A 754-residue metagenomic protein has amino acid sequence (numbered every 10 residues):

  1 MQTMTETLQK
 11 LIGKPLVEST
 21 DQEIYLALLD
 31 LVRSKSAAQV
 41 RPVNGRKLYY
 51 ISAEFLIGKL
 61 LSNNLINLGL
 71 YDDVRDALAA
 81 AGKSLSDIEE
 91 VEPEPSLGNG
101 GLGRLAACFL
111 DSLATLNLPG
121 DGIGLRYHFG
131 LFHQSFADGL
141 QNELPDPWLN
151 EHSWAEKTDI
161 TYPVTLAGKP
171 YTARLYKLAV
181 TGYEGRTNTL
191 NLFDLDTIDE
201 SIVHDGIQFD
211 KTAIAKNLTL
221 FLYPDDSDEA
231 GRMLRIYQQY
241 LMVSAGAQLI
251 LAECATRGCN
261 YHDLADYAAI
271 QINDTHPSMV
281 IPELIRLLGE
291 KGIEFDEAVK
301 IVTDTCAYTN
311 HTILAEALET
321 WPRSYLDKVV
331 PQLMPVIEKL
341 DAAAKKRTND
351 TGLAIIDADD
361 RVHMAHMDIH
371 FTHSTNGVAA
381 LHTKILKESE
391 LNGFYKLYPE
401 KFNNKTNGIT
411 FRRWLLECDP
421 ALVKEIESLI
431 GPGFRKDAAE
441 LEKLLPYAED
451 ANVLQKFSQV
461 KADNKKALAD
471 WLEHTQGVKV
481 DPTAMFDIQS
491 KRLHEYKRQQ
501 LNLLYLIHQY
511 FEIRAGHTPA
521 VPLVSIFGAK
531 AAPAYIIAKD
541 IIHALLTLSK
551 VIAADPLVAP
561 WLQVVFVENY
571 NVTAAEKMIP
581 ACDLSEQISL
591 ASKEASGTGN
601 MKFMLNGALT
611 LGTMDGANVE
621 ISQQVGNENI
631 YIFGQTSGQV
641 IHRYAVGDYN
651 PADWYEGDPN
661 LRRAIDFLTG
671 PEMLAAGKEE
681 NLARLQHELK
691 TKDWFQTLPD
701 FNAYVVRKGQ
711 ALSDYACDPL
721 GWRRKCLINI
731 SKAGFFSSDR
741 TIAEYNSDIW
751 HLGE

Functional and structural regions predicted by a protein language model:
M1-E754: A conserved ligand/cofactor-binding region detector
